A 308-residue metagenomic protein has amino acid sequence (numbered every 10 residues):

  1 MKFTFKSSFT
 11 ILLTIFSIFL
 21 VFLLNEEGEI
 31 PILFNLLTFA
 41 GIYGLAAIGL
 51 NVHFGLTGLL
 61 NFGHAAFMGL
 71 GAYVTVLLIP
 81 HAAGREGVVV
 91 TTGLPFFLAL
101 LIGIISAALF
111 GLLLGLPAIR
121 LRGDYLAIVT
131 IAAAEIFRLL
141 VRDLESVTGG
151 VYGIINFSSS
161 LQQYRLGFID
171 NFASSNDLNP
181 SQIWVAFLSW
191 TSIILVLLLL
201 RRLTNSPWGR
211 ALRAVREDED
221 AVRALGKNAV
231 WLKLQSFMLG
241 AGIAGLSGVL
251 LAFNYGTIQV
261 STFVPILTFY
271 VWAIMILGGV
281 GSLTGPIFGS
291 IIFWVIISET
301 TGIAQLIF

Functional and structural regions predicted by a protein language model:
M1-I42, V74-I105, E135-E217, R223-V280 (+1 more regions): Membrane-water interface segments at transmembrane-helix boundaries in multipass membrane proteins
A40-N51, A107-L112: Central hydrophobic cores of alpha-helical transmembrane segments in multi-pass inner-membrane proteins across all
N51, V76, G115-L116: Small-residue-mediated transmembrane helix hinge/kink sites in multi-pass secondary transporters
V52-G71, R120-L126, T257-V264, L283 (+2 more regions): Short, non-helical or kinked segments that cap or interrupt transmembrane helices
N61, A221-V222: Short hydrophobic faces within alpha-helices
A66, L113, R216-E217: An amphipathic alpha-helix/helix-turn recognition signal
G111-I119: Short helix-perturbing small/polar motifs within transmembrane alpha-helices
